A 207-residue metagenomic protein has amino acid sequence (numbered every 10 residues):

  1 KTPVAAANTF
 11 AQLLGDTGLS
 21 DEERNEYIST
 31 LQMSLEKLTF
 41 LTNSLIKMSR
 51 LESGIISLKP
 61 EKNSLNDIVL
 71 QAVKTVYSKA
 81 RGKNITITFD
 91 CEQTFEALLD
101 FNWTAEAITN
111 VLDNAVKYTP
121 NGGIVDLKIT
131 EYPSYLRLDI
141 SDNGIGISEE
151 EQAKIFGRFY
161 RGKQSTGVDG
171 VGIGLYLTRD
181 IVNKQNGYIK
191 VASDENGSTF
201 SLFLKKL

Functional and structural regions predicted by a protein language model:
G15-E22: Short acidic helix/loop segment immediately C-terminal to the autophosphorylated histidine in two-component histidine
M33-L41: Short alpha-helical segment of the dimerization/phosphotransfer core of two-component systems
K59-S64, R81, T86-E96: Conserved catalytic submotifs in the C-terminal HATPase_c
A115-V116: Short helix-loop "hinge" at the ATP-lid/N-box region of the Bergerat-fold HATPase_c
D142: Acidic ATP/Mg2+-coordinating residue in the GHKL
I147-F159: Short conserved segment of the HATPase_c
N186-V191: Conserved glycine-rich
